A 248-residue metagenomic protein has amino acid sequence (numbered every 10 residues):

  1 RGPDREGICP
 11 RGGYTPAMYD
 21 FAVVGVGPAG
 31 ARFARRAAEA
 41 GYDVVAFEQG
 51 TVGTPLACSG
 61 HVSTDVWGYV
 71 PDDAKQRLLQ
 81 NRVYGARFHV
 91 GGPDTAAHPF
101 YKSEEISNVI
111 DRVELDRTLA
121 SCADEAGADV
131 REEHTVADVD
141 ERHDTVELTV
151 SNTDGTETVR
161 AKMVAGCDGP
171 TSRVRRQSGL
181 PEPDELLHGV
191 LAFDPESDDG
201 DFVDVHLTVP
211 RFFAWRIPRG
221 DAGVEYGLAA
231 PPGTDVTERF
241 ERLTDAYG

Functional and structural regions predicted by a protein language model:
A17-F21: Extreme N-terminal starter segment of soluble prokaryotic enzymes
A22-V26, R32-A57: Glycine-rich FAD pyrophosphate-binding loop
V26, D124-G248: Predominantly flavin-linked oxidoreductase catalytic cores and closely associated redox partners
F33, L119, T145-L148: Aromatic/hydrophobic pocket-lining residues that form π-stacking "cages" and hydrophobic walls in ligand
A40-Y42, C122, A126: Conserved dinucleotide-binding and phosphotransfer motif residues
H61-T118, E125: A conserved beta-strand/loop capping segment in the N-terminal third of enzymes that catalyze redox or closely related
